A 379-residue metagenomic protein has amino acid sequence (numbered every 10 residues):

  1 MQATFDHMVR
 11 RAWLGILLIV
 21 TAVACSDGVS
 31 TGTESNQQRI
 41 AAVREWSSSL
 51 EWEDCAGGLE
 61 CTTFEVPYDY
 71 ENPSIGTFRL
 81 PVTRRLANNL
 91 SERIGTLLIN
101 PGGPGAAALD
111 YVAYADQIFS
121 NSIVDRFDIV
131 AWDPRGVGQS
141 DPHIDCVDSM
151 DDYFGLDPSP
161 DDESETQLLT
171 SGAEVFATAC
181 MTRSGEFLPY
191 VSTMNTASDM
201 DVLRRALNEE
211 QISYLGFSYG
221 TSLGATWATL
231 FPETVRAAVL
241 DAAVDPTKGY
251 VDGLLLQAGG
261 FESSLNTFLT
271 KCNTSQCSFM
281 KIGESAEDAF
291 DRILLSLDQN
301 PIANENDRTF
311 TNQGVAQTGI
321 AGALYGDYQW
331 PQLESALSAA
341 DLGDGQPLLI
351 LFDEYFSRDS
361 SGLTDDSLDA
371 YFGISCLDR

Functional and structural regions predicted by a protein language model:
W13-A24: Bacterial N-terminal signal peptides
C25-T166, E284-I293: Catalytic-loop region of hydrolases
D145-D157, T226-R292, S335-L348, Y355-D359: A catalytic-pocket lid/entrance helix-loop region that shapes and gates access to the active site across common
A179-E186, A197-Q211: Conserved acidic catalytic loop of the alpha/beta-hydrolase fold
E209-Y219: Alpha/beta-hydrolase fold nucleophile elbow
S218-L223, F231: Active-site loop->helix "elbow" adjoining a glycine-rich segment at hydrolase catalytic centers
E287-R379: Alpha/beta-hydrolase fold active-site neighborhood
